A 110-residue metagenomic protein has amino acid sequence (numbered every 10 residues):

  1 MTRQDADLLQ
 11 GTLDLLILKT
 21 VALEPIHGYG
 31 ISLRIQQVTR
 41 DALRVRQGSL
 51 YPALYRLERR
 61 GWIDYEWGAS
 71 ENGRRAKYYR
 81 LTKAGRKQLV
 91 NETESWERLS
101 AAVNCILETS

Functional and structural regions predicted by a protein language model:
M1-G11, E92: Intrinsically disordered, low-complexity serine/threonine- and proline-rich regulatory segments
Q4-D5, G68-S70: Short, solvent-exposed loop/turn elements at beta->coil junctions and helix N-caps that rim active or binding pockets
D7-S49: N-terminal helix-turn-helix DNA-binding core of bacterial DNA-binding proteins
L50-L57: Basic amphipathic alpha-helical segments that dock to polyanions
G61: Glycine-centered, phosphate/nucleic-acid-interacting loop/turn motifs that mediate DNA/RNA or nucleotide
Y65: Short beta-strand "wing" residues that participate in macromolecule-binding interfaces
N72-T93: Basic, amphipathic "hinge/linker" alpha-helix immediately C-terminal to the N-terminal HTH DNA-binding motif
R86-S110: Amphipathic alpha-helical dimerization/coiled-coil segments that flank or bridge DNA-binding/regulatory modules
